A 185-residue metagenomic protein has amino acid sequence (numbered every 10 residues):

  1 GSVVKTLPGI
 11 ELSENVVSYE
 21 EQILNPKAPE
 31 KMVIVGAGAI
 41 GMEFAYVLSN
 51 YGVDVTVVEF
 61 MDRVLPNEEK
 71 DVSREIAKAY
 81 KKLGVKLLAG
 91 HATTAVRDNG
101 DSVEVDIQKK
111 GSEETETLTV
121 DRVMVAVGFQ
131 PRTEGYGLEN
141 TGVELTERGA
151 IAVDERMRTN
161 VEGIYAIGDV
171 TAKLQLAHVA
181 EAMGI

Functional and structural regions predicted by a protein language model:
G1-V35, E104-E162, A166: FAD-binding core/adjacent interface of flavoenzyme oxidoreductases
I23-L24, P29-V33, A39-K109, E113-E114 (+1 more regions): Rossmann-like dinucleotide-binding cores of NAD(P)H-dependent redox enzymes
G41-S49, V120, G149-R156, I185: Short, functional N-terminal and low-complexity linear motifs
E59, R63, I76-A79, D121-M124 (+2 more regions): A near-ubiquitous, low-amplitude feature marking generic local secondary-structure context
I167, H178-I185: An active-site-proximal "capping" alpha-helix that borders the catalytic cofactor pocket
